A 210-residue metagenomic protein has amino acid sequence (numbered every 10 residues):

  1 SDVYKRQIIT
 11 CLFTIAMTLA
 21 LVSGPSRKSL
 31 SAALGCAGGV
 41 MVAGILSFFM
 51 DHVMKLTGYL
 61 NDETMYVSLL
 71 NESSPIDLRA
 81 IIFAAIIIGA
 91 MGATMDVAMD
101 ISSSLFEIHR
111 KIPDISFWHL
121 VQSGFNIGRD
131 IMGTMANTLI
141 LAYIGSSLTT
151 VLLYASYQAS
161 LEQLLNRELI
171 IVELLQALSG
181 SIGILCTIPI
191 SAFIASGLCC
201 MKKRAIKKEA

Functional and structural regions predicted by a protein language model:
D2-Y4: Short, small-residue-biased leader/transition segments that mark boundaries at the very start of proteins
M17, L21, V42, L46-M54 (+3 more regions): Alpha-helical membrane-inserting segments
V22-S29, R79-I82, I112-G124, E162 (+2 more regions): Juxtamembrane loop-helix boundary motifs flanking transmembrane segments in multi-pass membrane proteins
P25, S29, M50, M54-D62 (+3 more regions): Membrane-interfacial segments
A32-V40, N71-E72, I76-I88, T134 (+3 more regions): Pore-lining and gate-forming transmembrane alpha-helices of multi-pass membrane transport proteins
L34-I112: Hydrophobic, glycine- and aromatic-enriched re-entrant/interface helices and adjoining loop segments
T94, I101, E107-V151, Q158: Helical hairpin unit composed of two closely spaced alpha helices linked by a short loop
I144, T150-A210: Hydrophobic alpha-helical transmembrane segments of membrane transport and translocation systems, primarily multi-pass
